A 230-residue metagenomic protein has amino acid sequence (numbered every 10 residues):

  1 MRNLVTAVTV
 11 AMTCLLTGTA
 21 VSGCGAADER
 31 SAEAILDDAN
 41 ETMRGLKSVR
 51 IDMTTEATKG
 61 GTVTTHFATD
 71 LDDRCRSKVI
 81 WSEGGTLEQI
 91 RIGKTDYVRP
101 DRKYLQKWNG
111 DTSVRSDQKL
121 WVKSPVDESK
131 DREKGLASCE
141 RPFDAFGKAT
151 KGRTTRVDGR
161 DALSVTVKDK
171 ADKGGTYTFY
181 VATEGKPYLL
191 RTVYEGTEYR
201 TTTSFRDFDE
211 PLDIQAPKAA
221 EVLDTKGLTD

Functional and structural regions predicted by a protein language model:
R2-T64, L71, A219-D230: N-terminal leader/targeting segments and the immediate start of mature chains
G45-D52, L71-K78, D158-T166, G185-R191: Short, hydrophobic/aromatic-rich segments at coil-to-beta transitions
M53-A57, K78-E83, P100-R102, D169 (+2 more regions): Beta-turn initiation residues at beta-strand->coil junctions
K59-G60, E83-G84, V157-D161: Short acidic/glycine-enriched loop/turn segments that link adjacent beta-strands
V63-R102: N-terminal beta-strand/beta-hairpin edge segment
R99-S138: Acidic/charged, solvent-exposed loop-and-adjacent secondary-structure segments enriched in E/D, K/R, S/T, and G/P
L136-D172: A mid-sequence, solvent-exposed acidic-amphipathic segment
G159-E221: Gly/Pro-enriched, hydrophobic low-complexity segments that function as extracytoplasmic propeptides/linkers
